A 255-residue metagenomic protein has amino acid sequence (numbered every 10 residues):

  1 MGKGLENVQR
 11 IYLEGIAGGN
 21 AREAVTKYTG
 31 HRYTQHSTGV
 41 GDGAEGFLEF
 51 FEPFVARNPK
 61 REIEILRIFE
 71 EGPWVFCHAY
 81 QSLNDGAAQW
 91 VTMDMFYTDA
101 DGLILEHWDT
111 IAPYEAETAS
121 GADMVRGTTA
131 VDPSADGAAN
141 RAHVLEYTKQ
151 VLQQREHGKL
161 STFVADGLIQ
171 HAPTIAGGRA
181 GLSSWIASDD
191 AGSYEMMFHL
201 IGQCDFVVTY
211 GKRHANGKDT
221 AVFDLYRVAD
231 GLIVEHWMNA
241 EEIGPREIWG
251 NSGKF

Functional and structural regions predicted by a protein language model:
M1-F255: C-terminal and inter-domain tail/linker signature
